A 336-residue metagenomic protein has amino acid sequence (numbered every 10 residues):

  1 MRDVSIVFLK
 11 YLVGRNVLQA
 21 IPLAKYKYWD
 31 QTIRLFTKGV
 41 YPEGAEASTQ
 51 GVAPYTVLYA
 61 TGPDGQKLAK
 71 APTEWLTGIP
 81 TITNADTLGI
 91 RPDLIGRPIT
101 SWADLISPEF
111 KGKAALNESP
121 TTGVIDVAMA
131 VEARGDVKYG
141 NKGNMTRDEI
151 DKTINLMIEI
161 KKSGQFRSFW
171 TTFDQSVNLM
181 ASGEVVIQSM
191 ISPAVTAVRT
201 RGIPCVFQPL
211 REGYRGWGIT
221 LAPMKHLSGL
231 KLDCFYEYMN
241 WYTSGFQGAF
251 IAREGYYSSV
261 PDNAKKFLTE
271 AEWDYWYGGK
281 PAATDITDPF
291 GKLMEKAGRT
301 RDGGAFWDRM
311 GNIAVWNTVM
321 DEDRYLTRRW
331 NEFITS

Functional and structural regions predicted by a protein language model:
M1, G112-K113, S182-V186: Short active-site oxyanion
D3, V7-Q175: Extracytoplasmic ligand-binding site segments that recognize negatively charged/polar headgroups
V7, P92-D93, F110, P193 (+2 more regions): Solvent-exposed coil/turn segments that connect beta secondary-structure elements in extracytoplasmic/periplasmic
L9, V13, A103-I106, A128 (+7 more regions): Non-transmembrane alpha-helical segments in soluble domains of secreted/periplasmic/extracellular proteins
W75, A222-S228, I313-T318: Active-site rim elements
Q165-S228: Extracytoplasmic/periplasmic substrate-binding proteins
A222-D302: Mature extracytoplasmic/periplasmic domains
F290-S336: Conserved C-terminal helix/tail region of periplasmic/extracytoplasmic solute-binding proteins
